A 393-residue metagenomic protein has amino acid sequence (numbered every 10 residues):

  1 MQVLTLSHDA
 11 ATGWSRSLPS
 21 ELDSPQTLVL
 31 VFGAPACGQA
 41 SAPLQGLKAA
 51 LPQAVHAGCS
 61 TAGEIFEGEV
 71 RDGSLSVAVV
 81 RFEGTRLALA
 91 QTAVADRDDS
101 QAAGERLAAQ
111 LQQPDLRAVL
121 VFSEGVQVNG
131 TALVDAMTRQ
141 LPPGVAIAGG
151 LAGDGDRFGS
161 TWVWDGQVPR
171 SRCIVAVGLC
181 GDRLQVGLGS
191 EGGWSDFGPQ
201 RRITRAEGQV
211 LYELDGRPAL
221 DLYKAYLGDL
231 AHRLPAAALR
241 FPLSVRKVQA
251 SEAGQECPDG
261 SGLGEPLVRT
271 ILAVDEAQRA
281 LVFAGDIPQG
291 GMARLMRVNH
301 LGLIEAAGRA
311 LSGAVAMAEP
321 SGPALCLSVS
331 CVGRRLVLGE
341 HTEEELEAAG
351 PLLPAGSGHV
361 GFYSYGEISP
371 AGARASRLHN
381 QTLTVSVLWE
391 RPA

Functional and structural regions predicted by a protein language model:
M1-A50, A54-V55, C59-G339, E343-L352 (+2 more regions): Small-residue-enriched flexible segments
